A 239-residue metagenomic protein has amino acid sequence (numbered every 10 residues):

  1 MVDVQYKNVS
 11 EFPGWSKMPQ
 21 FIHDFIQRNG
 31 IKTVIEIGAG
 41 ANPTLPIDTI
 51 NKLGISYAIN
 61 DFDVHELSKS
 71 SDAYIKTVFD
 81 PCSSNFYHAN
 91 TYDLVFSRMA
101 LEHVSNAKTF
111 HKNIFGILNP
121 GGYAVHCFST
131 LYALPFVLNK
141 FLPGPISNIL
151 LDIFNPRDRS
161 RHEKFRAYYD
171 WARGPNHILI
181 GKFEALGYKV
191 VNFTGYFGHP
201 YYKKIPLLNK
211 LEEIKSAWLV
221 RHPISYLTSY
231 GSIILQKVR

Functional and structural regions predicted by a protein language model:
M1-N90, L94, T228-G231: Conserved N-terminal segment of class I S-adenosyl-L-methionine
K7, E11-W15, H103, Y168-R173 (+1 more regions): Aromatic-acidic/polar surface patches that form glycan- and anion
I26, K112-G116: Short amphipathic alpha-helices and their capping/turn segments at secondary-structure boundaries
G40-T44, D63-H65, L101, T130-A133 (+1 more regions): Short, solvent-exposed loop/turn segments at secondary-structure junctions
L45-I47, K69, N106-A107, P135-V137: Short glycine-/acidic-enriched loop or helix-start segments at secondary-structure transitions that form or flank
L94-S105: A short SAM/SAH-binding and catalytic strip from SAM-dependent methyltransferases
V104-S105, L118-P120: Helix-to-beta-strand junctions that scaffold the AdoMet/dcAdoMet cofactor pocket in Class I SAM-dependent enzymes
K108-T109, N113, Y123-Q236: S-adenosyl-L-methionine-dependent methyltransferase catalytic module, highlighting the catalytic core
